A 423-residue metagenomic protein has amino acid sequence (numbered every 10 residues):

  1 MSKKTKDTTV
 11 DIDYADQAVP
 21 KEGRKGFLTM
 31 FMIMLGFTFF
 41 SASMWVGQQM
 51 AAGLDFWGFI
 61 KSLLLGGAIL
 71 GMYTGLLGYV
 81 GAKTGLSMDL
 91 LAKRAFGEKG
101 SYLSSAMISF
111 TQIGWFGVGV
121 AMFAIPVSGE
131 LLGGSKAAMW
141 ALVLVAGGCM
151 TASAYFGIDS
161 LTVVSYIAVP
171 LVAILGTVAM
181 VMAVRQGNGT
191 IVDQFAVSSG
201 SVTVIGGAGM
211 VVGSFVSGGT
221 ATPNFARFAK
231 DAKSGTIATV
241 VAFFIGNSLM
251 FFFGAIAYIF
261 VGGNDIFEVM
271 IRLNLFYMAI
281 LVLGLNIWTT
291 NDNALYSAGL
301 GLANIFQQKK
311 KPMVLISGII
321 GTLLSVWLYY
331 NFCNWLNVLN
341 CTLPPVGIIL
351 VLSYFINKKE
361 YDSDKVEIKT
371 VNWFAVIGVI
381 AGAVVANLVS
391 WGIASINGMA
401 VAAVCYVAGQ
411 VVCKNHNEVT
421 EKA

Functional and structural regions predicted by a protein language model:
M1-W57, S201-A208, R227-A232, V412-A423: Membrane-interface "cap" regions at the ends of multi-pass membrane proteins
R24, I348-A423: C-terminal membrane-solvent junction of multi-pass transporters and transport-like membrane proteins
I33-F37, S105-I108, V120, L131-F156 (+5 more regions): Transmembrane alpha-helical segments of multi-pass small-molecule transport proteins
Q48-G78, G100-Y102, F243-F244: Extracellular loop-to-transmembrane helix junctions
Q49, G53, G78-Y79, M122-G133 (+4 more regions): Membrane-water interface regions at transmembrane-helix termini and the short interhelical loops of multi-pass membrane
S101-G134, W288-N304, P345: Hydrophobic transmembrane alpha-helices that form the core helical bundles of multi-pass secondary transporters
A124, A141-A146, M150-A183, T239-F243 (+2 more regions): Membrane-interface loop-to-helix entry segments
A154, P170-A196, G207, V211-F215 (+2 more regions): Hydrophobic alpha-helical segments and their helix-loop junctions in multi-pass secondary transporters
